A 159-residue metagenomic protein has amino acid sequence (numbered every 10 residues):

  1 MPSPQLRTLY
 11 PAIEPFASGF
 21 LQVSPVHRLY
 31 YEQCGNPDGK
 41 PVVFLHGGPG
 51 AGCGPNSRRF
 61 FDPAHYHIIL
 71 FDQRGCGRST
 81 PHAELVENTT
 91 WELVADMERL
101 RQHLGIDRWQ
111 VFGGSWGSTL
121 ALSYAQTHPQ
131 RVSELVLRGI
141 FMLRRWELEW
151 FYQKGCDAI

Functional and structural regions predicted by a protein language model:
M1-F20: An N-terminal hydrophobic leader/cap segment in hydrolases
Q22-P81: Conserved HGGG/HGGXW glycine-rich cap/lid loop of the alpha/beta-hydrolase fold
G50-A51, R99, S118, M142-L143: Active-site micro-motifs of SAM-dependent methyltransferase domains
P81-V94, W146-G155: Catalytic nucleophile-loop/oxyanion-hole region of alpha/beta-hydrolase and closely related hydrolase-like folds
W91-Q110: Conserved acidic catalytic loop of the alpha/beta-hydrolase fold
V111-G113, R138: Short beta-strand immediately N-terminal to the catalytic nucleophile in serine-hydrolase-like folds
S118-P129, L135: Short glycine-enriched nucleophile-adjacent loop and the immediately C-terminal alpha-helix near the catalytic center
Q130-I159: A catalytic-pocket lid/entrance helix-loop region that shapes and gates access to the active site across common
